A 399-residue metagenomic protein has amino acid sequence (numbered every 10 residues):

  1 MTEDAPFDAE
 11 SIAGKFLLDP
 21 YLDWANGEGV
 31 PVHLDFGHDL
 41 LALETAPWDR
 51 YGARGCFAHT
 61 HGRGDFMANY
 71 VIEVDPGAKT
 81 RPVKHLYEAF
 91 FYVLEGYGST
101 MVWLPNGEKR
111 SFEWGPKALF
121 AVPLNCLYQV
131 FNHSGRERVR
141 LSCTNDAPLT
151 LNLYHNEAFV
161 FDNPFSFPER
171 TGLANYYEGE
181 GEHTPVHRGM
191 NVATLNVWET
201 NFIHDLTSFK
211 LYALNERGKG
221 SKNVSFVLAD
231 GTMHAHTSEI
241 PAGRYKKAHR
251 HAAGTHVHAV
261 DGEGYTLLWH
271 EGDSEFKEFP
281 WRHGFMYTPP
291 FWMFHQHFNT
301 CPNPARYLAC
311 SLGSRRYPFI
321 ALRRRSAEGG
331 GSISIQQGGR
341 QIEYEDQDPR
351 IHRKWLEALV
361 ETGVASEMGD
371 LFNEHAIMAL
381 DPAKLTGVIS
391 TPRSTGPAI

Functional and structural regions predicted by a protein language model:
M1-D65, F159-T232, H236, E343-I399: A short, N-terminal "cap"/entry segment at the start of jelly-roll beta-barrel domains of the cupin/DSBH fold
R50-F57, A68-H85, R217-K219, H236-H251 (+1 more regions): Conserved short histidine dyad/triad with adjacent acidic residue
A58-G64, T80-A89, L119-F120, C126-L127 (+5 more regions): Short, low-complexity cationic-aromatic patches
N69-E73, W103, F131-H133, A235-E239 (+6 more regions): A structural feature that tracks compact, well-ordered secondary-structure segments with a strong bias toward
D75-P76, F112-S134, T144-A147, F279-C301 (+1 more regions): Conserved metal-binding segment of the jelly-roll/cupin
K79-P116, R250, G254-H283: A short beta-strand-loop-beta hairpin characteristic of the jelly-roll/cupin
F90-Y92, A121, R136-H155, V257-H258 (+2 more regions): A short hydrophobic beta-strand segment most commonly corresponding to one strand of the jelly-roll/cupin
P304-L356: C-terminal structured domain segments
